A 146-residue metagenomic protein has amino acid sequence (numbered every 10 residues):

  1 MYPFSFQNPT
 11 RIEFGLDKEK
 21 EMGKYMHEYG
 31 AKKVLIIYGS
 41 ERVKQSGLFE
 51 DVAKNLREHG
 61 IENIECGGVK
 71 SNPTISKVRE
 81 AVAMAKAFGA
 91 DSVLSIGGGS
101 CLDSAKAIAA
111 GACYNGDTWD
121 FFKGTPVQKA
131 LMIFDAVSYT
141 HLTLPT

Functional and structural regions predicted by a protein language model:
M1-I61, E65-C66: An N-terminal, well-structured beta->alpha segment
P9-D17, A110-D120: Short coil-to-helix leader/linker segments, especially the first N-terminal amphipathic alpha-helix with its helix
E21-K24, R79-A81, D120-T125: A generic local structural motif
G30-K32, F88-S92, S104, Q128-F134: Short coil/turn connectors at secondary-structure junctions
G47-T118: N-terminal small/polar loop signature for handling phosphorylated ligands or for N-terminal nucleophile
Y114-Y139: Short, acidic/small-residue loops that bind anionic groups at enzyme active sites
T140-T146: Conserved small/polar residues in nucleotide/adenosyl-binding loops
